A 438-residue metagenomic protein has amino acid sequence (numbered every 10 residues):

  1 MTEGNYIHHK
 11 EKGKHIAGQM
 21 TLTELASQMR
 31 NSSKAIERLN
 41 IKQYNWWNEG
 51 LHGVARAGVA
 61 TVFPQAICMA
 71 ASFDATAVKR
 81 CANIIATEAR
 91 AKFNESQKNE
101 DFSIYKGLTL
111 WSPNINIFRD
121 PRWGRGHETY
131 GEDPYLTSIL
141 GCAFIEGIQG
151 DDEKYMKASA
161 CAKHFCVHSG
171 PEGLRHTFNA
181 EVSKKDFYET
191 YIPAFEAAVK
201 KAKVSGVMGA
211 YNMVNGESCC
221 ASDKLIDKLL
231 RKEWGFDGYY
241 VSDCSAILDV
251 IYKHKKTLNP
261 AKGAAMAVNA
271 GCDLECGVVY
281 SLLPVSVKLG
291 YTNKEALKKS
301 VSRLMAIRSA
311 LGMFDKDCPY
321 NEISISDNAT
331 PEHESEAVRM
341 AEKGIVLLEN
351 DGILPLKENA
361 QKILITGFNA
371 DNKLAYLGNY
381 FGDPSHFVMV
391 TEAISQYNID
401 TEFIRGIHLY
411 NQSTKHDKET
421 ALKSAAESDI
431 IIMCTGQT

Functional and structural regions predicted by a protein language model:
M1-T438: Glycoside hydrolase catalytic-domain context in secreted enzymes
